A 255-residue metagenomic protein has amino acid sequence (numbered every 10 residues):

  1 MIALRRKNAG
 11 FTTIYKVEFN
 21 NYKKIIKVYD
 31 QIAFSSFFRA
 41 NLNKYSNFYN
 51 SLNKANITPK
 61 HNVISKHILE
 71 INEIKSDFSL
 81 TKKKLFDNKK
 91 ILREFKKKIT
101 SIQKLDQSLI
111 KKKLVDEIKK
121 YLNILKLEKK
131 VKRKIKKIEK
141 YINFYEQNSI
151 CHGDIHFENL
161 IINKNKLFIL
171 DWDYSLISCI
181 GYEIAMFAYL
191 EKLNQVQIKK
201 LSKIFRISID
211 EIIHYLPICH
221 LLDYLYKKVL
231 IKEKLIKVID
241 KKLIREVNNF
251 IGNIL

Functional and structural regions predicted by a protein language model:
G10-L42: ATP-binding glycine-rich loop module of kinase domains
G10-V17, I25, I138-Y182: Active-site acidic catalytic loop and adjacent metal/ATP-binding pocket of ATP-dependent phosphoryl transfer enzymes
F38-L52: The N-lobe alphaC helix and its flanking beta3-alphaC-beta4 segment of protein kinase-like domains, centered on
L52-A55, D77-K113, K132-I142: Conserved kinase catalytic-core helix
P59-L69: Short beta-strand micro-motifs within the conserved protein kinase catalytic domain, predominantly in the N-lobe
I68-F78: Conserved short submotifs of the Hanks-type protein kinase catalytic core that shape the nucleotide-binding pocket
K104-G153, E158, L243-V247, N253-L255: An alpha-helical support segment within catalytic cores of ATP-dependent transferases
G181-S208, P217-I236, E246-F250: Active-site activation/catalytic loop segments of kinase-like enzymes and analogous catalytic loops in related
